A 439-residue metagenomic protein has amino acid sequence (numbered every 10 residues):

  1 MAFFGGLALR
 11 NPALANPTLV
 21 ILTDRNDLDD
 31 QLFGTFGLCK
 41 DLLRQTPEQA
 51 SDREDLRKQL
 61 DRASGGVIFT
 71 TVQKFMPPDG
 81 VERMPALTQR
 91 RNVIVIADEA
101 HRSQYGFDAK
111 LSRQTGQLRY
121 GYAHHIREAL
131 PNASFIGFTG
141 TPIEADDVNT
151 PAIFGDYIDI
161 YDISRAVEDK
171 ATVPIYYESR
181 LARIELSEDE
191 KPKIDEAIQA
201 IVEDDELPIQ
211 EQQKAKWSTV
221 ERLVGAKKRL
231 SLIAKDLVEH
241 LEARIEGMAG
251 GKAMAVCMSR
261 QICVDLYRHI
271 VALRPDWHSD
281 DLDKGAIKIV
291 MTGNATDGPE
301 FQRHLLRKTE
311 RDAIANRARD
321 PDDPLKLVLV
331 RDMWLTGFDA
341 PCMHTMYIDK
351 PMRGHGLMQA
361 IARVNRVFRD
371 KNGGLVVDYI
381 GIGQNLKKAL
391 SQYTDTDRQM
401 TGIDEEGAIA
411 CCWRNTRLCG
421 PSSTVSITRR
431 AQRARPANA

Functional and structural regions predicted by a protein language model:
M1-D29: Conserved SF1/SF2 helicase motif Ia
G37-A86: Inter-Walker segment of RecA-like/P-loop motor cores
G65-H125, T309-N316, V330-D332: Conserved RecA-like ASCE ATPase "motif II neighborhood" in helicase/translocase motors
H101-R102, R119-D146, K170: Conserved helicase ATPase motor motifs in RecA-like P-loop NTPase domains
D147-G250, Y267: Interdomain helical connector at the RecA1-RecA2 junction of SF1/SF2 helicase-like NTPases
K216-V330: Conserved C-terminal RecA-like helicase domain
K326-V330, W334-P351, G356-Q359, G374-D378: A short beta-strand element within the Helicase C-terminal
R366-A439: Long, hydrophobic alpha-helical segments
